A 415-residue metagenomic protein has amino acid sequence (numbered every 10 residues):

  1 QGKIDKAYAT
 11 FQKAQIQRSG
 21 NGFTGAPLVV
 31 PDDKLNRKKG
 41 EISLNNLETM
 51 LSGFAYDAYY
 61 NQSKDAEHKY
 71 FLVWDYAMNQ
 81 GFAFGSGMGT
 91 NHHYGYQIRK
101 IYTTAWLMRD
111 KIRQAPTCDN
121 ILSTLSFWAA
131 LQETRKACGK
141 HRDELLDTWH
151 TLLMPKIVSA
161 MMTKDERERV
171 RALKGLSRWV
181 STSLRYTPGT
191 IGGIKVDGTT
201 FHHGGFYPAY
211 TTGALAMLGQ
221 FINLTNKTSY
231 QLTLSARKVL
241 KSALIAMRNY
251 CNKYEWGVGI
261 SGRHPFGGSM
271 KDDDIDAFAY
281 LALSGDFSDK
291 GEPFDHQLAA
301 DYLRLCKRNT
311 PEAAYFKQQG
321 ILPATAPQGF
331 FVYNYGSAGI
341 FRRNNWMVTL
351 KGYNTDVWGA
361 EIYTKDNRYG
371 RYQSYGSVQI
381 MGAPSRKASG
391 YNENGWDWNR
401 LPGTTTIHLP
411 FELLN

Functional and structural regions predicted by a protein language model:
G2-K271: Aromatic-lined, polymer-binding surfaces characteristic of secreted/periplasmic polysaccharide-degrading enzymes
F221-N415: Extended polysaccharide-engagement surfaces of secreted carbohydrate-active enzymes
